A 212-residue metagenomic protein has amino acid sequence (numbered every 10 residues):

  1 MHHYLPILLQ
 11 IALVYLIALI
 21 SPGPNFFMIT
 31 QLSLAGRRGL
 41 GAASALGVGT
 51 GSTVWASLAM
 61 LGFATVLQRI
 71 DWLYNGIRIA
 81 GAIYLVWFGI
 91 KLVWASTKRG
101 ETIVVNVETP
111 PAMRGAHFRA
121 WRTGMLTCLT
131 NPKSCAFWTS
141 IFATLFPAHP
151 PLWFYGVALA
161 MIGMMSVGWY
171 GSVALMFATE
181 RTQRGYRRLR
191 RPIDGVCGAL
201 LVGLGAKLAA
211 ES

Functional and structural regions predicted by a protein language model:
H2-N75, S140-V157, M161: Juxtamembrane transmembrane-helix termini in multi-pass membrane transport proteins
L9-V14, V86, R122-L126, V157 (+1 more regions): Short alpha-helical transmembrane interface motifs in multi-pass membrane proteins
L16, I20, T53-V54, I90 (+2 more regions): Hydrophobic/aromatic residues within the transmembrane alpha-helices of Major Facilitator Superfamily
N25, G51, W55-F63, L85-K91 (+3 more regions): Alpha-helical transmembrane segments and their lipid-water interface positions in multi-pass membrane proteins
G39-R119: Membrane helix-loop-helix hairpins that form the core translocation module of multi-pass transporters
L58-M60, T130, C135, T139 (+1 more regions): Hydrophobic alpha-helical transmembrane segments in multi-pass integral membrane proteins
R69-I103, M161, M165-V173, R184-S212: Selective transmembrane alpha-helices of multi-pass membrane proteins
A116-H117, G124, C128-K133: Selected transmembrane alpha-helices and immediately adjacent juxtamembrane segments of polytopic inner-membrane
